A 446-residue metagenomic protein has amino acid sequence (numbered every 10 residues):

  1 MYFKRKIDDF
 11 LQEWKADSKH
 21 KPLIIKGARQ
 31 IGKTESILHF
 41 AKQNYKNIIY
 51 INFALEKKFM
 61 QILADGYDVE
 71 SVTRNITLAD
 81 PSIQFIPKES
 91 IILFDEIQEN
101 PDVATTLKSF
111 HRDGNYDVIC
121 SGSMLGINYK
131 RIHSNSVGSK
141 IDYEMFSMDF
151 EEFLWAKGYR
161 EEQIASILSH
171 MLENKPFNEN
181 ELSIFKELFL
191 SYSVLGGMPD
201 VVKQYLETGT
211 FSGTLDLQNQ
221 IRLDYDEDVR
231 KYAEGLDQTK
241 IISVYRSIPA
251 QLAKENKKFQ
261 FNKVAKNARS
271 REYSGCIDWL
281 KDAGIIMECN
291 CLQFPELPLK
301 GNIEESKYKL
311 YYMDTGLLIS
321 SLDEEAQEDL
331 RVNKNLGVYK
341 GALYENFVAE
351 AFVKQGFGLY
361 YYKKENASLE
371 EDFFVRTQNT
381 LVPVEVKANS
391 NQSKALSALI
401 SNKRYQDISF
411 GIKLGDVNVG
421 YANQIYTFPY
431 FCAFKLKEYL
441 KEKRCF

Functional and structural regions predicted by a protein language model:
M1-A16: N-terminal pre-Walker A segment at the start of P-loop NTPase domains
K33: Conserved lysine of the Walker
S36, F40: Hydrophobic positions on the alpha1 helix immediately C-terminal to the Walker A/P-loop
N44-F59: Conserved catalytic segments around the Walker B and adjacent sensor/switch elements of P-loop NTPase domains
L55-P87: Short glycine-rich substrate-engagement loop in P-loop NTPases that contacts/grips substrate
D117-S123, E144: Structural recognition of the conserved hydrophobic beta-strand(s) that form the central parallel beta-sheet of P-loop
K130-A253: Interdomain motor-coupling "hinge/lid" segment immediately C-terminal to the ATP-binding subdomain of NTP-driven enzymes
K203-E370, F374-Q378: Accessory nucleic acid-recognition modules appended to NTPase machines
